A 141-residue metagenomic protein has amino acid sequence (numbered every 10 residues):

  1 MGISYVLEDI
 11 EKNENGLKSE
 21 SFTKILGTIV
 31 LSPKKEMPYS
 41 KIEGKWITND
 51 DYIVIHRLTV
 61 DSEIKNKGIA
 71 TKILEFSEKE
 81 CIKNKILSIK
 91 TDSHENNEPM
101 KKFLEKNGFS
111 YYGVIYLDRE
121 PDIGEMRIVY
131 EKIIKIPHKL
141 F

Functional and structural regions predicted by a protein language model:
M1-V6, I10-L17, S32-M37, V54: A short helix-loop-beta-strand connector motif used in the catalytic cores of GNAT acetyltransferases and, in some
G2, E125-E131: Short hydrophobic/aromatic beta-strand or adjacent loop that forms the aromatic wall/cage of a ligand/substrate-binding
K24, T28-R57, K65, D118: Conserved acyl-donor/pantetheine-binding loop and adjacent beta-alpha core of acyl/acetyltransferases and related
K34, D92-S93, E105-M126: Conserved catalytic-core motifs of GNAT/GCN5-like acyltransferases
L58-V60, S93: Hydrophobic adenine-recognition pocket in adenosine-nucleotide-binding enzymes
V60, N66-K79, K106: Conserved acetyl-CoA-binding loop-helix of GNAT-fold acetyltransferases
I73, N97-M100: Conserved short alpha-helix immediately C-terminal to the canonical SAM/SAH-binding motif I of Rossmann-like
L74, C81-S93: Conserved GNAT acetyl-CoA-binding A-motif
